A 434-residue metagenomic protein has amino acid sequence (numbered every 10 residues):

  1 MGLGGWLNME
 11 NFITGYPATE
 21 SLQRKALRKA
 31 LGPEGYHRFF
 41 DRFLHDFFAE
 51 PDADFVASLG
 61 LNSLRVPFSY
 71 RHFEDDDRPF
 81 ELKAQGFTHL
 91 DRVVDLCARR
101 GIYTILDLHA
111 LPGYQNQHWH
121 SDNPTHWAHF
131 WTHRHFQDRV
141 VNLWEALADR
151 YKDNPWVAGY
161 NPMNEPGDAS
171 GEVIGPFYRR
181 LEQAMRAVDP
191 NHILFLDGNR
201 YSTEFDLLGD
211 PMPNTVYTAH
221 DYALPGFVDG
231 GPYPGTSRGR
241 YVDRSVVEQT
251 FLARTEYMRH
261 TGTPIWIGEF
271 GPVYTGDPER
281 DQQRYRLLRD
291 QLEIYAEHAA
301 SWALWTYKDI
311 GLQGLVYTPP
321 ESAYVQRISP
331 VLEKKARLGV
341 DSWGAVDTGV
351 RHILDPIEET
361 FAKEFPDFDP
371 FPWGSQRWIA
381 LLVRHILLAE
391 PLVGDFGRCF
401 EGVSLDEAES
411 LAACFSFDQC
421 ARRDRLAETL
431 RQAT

Functional and structural regions predicted by a protein language model:
M1, F47-S69, R254-Y257, L292 (+1 more regions): Catalytic domains of carbohydrate-active enzymes, especially glycoside hydrolases
M1-L3, N11, S21-L22, Y114-Y241 (+3 more regions): Active-site region of glycoside hydrolase catalytic domains
M1-N62, A427: N-terminal carbohydrate-binding accessory modules
G4-G5, P67-Y70, L108-N116, G198-R200 (+1 more regions): Short, solvent-exposed turn/loop segments enriched in Gly/Ser/Thr/Pro and often Arg
G35-L64, E74, R78-G159, F177-A187: An active-site-proximal structural segment forming one wall of the substrate-binding cleft that immediately precedes
R42-F48, P166-S170, R200-E204, S245 (+2 more regions): Acidic-and-aromatic substrate-binding clefts and catalytic sites of carbohydrate-active enzymes
Y70-R78, L82, P162-M163, D168-S170 (+3 more regions): C-terminal/domain-terminus segments
T218, R280-T434: Aromatic-rich peripheral "rim/lid" segments of glycoside hydrolase catalytic domains that contact and position glycan
